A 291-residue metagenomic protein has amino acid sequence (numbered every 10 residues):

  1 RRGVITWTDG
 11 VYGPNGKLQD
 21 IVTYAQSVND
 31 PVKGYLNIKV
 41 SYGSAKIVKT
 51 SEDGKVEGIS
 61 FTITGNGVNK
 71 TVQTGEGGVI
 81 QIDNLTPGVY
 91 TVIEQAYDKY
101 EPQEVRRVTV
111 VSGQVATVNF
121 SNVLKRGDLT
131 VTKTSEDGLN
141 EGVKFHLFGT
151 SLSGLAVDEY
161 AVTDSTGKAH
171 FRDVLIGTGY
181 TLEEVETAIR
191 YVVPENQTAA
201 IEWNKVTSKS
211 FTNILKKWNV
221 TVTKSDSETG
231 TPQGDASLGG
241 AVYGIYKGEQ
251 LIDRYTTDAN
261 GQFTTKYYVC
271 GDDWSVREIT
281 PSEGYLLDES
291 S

Functional and structural regions predicted by a protein language model:
R1-Y42: Hydrophobic alpha-helical positions that pack around
K33-S291: Solvent-exposed loop/turn and edge beta-strand elements of beta-rich ligand-binding domains
